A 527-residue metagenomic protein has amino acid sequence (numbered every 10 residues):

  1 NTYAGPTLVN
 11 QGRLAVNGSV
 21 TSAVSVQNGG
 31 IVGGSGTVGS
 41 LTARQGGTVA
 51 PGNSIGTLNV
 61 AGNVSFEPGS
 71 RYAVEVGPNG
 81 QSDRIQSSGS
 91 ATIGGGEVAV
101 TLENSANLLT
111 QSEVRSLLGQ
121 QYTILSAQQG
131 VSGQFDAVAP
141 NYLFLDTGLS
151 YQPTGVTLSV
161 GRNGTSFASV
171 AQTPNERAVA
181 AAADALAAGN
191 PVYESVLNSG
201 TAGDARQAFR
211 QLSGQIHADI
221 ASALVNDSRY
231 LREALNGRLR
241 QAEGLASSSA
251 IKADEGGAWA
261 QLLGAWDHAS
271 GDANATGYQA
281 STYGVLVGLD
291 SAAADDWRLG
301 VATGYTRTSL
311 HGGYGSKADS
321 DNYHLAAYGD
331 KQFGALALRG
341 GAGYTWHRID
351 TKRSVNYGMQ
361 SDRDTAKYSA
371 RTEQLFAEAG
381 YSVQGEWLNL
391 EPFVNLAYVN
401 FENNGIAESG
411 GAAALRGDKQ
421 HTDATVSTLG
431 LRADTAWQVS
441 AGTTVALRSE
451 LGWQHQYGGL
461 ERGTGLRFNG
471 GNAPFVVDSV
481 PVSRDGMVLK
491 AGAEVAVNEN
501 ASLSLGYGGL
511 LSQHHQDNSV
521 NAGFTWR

Functional and structural regions predicted by a protein language model:
N1-Q27, L158, T173-E176: Extracellular repeat-rich scaffold modules on cell surfaces
V9-R13, Y72, A127: Glycine- and acidic-residue-biased ligand/ion/polar-headgroup-sensing regions
Q27, I31-Q120, P153, R162 (+1 more regions): Extracellular beta-strand/loop-rich repeat segments of large surface/secreted proteins
R71, A99-A218: Extracellular/surface-exposed low-complexity segments
A187-N389, S504-R527: Outer membrane beta-barrel translocator domains of Type V secretion systems
D272-S281, L310-A318, R348-S369, N400-A424 (+1 more regions): Solvent-exposed, glycine/polar-rich loop segments of beta-barrel outer-membrane systems
E373, Q384, A397, S409-R527: Outer membrane beta-barrel transmembrane domains
